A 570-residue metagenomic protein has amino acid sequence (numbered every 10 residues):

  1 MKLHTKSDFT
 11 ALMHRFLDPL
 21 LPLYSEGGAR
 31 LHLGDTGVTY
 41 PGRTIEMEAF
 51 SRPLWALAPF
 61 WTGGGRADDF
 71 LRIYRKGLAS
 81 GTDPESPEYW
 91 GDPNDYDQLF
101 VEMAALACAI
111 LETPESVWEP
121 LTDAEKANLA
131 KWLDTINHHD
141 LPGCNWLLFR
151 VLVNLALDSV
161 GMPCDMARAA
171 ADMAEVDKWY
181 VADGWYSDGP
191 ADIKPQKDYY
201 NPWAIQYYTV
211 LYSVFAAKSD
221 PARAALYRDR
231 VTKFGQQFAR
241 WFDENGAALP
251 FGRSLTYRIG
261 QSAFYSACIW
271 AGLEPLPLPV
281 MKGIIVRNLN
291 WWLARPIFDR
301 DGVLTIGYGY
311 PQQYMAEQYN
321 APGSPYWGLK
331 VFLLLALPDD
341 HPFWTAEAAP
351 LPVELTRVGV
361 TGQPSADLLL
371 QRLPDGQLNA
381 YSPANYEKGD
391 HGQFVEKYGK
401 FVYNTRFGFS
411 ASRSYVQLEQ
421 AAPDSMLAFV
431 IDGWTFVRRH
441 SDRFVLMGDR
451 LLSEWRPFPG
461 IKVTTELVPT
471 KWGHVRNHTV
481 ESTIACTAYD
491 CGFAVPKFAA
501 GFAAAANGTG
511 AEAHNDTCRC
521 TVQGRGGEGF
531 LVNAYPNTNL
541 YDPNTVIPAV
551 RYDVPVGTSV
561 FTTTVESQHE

Functional and structural regions predicted by a protein language model:
M1-E48, R72-G77: Low-complexity, Ser/Thr/Pro/Gly-enriched N-terminal "stalk/linker" regions
Y24, L57, T82, P114 (+4 more regions): Structural signal for hydrophobic packing residues in well-ordered secondary-structure cores of soluble enzyme domains
R43-A49, L54-F60, A67, L71-S266: Aromatic-lined, polymer-binding surfaces characteristic of secreted/periplasmic polysaccharide-degrading enzymes
E85-W90, L129, E244-P250, Y257-E387: Carbohydrate-active enzyme catalytic cores, enriched for enzymes that act on polyanionic acidic polysaccharides
E175, A349, F493-P496: Amphipathic alpha-helical scaffolding segments
Y208, D375-G376, P457-K462: Glycine-centered tight beta-turn/hairpin loop motif at sheet-sheet or coil-to-beta transitions
V353, R357-T435, S441: Low-complexity, glycine/alanine/valine/leucine- and proline-rich hydrophobic stretches
S410, S414-E570: Extended repeat-based interaction scaffolds and adjacent low-complexity, acidic/S/T/P-biased segments that form broad
